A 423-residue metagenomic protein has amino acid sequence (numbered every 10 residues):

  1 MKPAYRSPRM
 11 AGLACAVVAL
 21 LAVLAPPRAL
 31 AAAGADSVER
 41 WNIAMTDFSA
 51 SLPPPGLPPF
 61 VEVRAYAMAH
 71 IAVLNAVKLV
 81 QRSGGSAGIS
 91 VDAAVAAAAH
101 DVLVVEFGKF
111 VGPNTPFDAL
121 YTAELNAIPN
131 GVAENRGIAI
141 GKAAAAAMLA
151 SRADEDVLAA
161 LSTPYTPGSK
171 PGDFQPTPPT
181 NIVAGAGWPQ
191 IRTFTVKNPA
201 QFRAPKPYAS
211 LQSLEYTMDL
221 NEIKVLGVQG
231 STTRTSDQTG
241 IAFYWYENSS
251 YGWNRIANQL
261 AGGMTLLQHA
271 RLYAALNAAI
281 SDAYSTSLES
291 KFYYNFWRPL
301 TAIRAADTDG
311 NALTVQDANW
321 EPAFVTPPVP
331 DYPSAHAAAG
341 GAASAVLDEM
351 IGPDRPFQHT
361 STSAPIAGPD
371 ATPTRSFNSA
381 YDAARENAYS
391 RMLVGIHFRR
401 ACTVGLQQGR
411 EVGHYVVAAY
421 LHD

Functional and structural regions predicted by a protein language model:
K2-C15: Bacterial N-terminal signal peptides that target proteins for export
A4, A22-V23, T195, V329: Generic N-terminal simple sequence motifs
G12-A25: Bacterial N-terminal signal peptides
P26-A31: Sec/Tat signal peptide C-region and signal peptidase I cleavage site
A32-D423: Acidic/polar surface patches and capping/hinge elements
